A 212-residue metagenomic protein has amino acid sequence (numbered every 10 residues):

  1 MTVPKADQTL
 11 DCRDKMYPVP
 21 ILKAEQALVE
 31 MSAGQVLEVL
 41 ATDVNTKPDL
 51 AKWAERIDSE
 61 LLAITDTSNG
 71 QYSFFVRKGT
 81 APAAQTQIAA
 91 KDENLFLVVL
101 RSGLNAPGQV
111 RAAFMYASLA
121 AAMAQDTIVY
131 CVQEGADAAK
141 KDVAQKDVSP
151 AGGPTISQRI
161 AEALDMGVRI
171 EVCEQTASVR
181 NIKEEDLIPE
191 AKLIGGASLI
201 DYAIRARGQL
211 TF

Functional and structural regions predicted by a protein language model:
M1-G70: Ordered, small/hydrophobic-rich secondary-structure cores
D11-M16, D92-E93, L97-R111: Short, glycine-rich nucleotide/cofactor-binding loops
A24-E25, V110-Q125, V129: Histidine-anchored nucleotide/phosphate-binding helix
S32, P48-D49, E55, G135-S149: N-terminal beta-loop-helix "entrance" segment that forms/cooperates in small-molecule cofactor or anionic ligand
E38-A41, T127-Q133, I170-E174: Short internal beta-strands
I57-T67, Q145-T176: A glycine-rich helix N-cap at a beta->alpha junction
S73-Q87: Core SAM-dependent methyltransferase catalytic element
S178-R180, D186, K192-G208: C-terminal binding/interaction regions
